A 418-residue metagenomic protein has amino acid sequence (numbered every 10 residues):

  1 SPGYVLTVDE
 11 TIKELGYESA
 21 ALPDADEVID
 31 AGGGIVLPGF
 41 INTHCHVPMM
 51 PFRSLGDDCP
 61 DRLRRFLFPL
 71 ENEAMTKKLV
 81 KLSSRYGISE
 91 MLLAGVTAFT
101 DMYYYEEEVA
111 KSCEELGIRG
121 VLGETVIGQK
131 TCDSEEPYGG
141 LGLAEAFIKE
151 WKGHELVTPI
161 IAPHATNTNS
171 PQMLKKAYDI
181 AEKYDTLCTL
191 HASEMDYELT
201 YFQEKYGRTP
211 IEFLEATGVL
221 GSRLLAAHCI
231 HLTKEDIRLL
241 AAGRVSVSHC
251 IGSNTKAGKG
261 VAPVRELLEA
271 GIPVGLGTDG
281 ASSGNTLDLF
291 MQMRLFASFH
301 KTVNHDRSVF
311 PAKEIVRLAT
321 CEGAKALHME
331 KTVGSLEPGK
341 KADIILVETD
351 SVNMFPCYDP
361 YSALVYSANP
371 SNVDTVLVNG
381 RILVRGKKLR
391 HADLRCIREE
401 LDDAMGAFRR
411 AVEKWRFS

Functional and structural regions predicted by a protein language model:
S1-G3, V8, T320-S418: Active-site microenvironment of metallo-dependent hydrolases
S1-L37: Histidine-rich, glycine-flanked metal-binding segment
V5, E10, G33, H44 (+14 more regions): Divalent metal-coordination and catalytic microenvironments
L22-R62, R85, S89-L93: Replace "His-x-His-based motif
P51-L82, R119-L141, D196-R223, G243-S246 (+1 more regions): Active-site gating loops and adjacent loop-to-helix segments of metal-dependent hydrolytic enzymes
R53-I118, G140-G153, E400-E413: Alpha-helical scaffold segments that flank or form the walls of functional sites
E108-I230, E235: Metal-coordinating catalytic core of metallo-dependent amide/deamination hydrolases
A216-R223, R265-S351, S367-N369: His/Asp/Glu-enriched, well-ordered alpha-helical/loop segment that forms or immediately abuts the divalent-metal
